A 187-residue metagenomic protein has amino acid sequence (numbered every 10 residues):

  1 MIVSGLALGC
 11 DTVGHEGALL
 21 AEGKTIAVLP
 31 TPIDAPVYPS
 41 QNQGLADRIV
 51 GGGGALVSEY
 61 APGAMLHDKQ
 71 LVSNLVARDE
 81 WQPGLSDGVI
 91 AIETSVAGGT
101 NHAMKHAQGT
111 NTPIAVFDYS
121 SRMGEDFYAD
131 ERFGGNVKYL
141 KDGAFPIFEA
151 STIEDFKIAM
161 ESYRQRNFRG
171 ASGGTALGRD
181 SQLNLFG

Functional and structural regions predicted by a protein language model:
M1-G187: Glycine-biased, small-residue-rich flexible motifs in mid-sequence functional cores and linkers
